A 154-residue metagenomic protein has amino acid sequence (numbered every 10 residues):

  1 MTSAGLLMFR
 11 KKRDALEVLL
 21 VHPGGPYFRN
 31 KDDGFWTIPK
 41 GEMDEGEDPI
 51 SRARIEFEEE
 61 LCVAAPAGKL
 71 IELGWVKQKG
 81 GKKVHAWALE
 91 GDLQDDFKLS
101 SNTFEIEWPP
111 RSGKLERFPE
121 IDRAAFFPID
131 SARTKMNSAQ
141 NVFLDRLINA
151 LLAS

Functional and structural regions predicted by a protein language model:
M1-T37, W87: N-terminal strand-loop-strand
R13-A15, G25-Y27, D44, G80-G81 (+1 more regions): Short, charged/polar surface micro-motifs in flexible loops or helix N-caps
N30, G46, K135: Residues that scaffold the ATP/ADP-binding catalytic core of kinase and kinase-like folds
T37-L73, W87, P128: The catalytic Nudix box helix
W75-G113, A125, L147: Active-site-adjacent beta-strand/loop module that shapes the phosphate/pyrophosphate-binding cleft
G113-D130: Alpha-helix-centered segments that form part of catalytic cores
A125, I129-S154: Charged phosphate-binding loop/patch that engages nucleotide di/tri-phosphates or the phosphate backbone of nucleic
